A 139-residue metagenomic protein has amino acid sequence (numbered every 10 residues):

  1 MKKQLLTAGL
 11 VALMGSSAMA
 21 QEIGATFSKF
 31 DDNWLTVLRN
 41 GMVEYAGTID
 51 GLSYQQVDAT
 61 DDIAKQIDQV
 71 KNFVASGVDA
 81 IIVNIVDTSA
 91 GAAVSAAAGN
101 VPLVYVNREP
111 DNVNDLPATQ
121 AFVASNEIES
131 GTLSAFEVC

Functional and structural regions predicted by a protein language model:
K3-L5, A20-C139: A residue-level marker of the well-folded mature domains of exported/periplasmic proteins
V11-A12: Short, linear, compositionally biased motifs with a strong N-terminal bias
